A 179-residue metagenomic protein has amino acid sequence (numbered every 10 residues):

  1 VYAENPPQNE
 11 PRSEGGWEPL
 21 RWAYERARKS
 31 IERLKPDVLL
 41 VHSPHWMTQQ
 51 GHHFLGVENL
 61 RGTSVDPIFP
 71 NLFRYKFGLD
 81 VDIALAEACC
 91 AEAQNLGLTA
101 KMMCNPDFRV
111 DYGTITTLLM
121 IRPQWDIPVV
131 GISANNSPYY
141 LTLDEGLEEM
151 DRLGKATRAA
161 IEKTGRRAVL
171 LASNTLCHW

Functional and structural regions predicted by a protein language model:
V1-W179: Soluble secreted/lumenal catalytic domains with histidine-centered metal-binding or acid-base catalytic motifs
